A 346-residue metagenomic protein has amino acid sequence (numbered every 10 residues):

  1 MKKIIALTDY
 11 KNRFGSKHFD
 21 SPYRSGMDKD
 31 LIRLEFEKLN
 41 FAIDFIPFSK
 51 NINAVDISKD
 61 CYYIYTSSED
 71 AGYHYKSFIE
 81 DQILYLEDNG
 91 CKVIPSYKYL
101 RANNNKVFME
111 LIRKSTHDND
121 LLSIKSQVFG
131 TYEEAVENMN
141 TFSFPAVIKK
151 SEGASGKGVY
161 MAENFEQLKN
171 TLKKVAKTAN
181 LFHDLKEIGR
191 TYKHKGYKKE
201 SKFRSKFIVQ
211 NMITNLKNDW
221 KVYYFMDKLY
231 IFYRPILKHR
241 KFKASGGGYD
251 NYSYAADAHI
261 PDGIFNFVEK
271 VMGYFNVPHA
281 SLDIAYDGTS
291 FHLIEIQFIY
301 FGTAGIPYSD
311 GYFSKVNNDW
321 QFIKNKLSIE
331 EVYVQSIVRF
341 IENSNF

Functional and structural regions predicted by a protein language model:
M1-A6: Extreme N-terminal starter segment of soluble prokaryotic enzymes
L7, K98-K206: Active-site nucleotide/adenylate-binding loops and adjacent lid/helix of ATP-dependent enzymes
N12-R13, S21-E137, T141-F142: Conserved N-proximal alpha/beta basic substrate-recognition cap immediately N-terminal to, or forming the N-lobe
S143-F144, S205-F207, N218, V277-A280: Short beta-strand or tight-loop elements that sit immediately N-terminal to catalytic metal-binding acidic residues
A146, I208, Y230-I231, A280 (+1 more regions): Protein kinase-like catalytic core scaffold
E163-F267: Phosphate-binding site of ATP-dependent enzymes
Q210, V277-G288: A short glycine-rich, hydrophobically flanked beta-strand micro-motif that places a catalytic Asp/Glu for divalent metal
Y254-D262, Y286-F346: C-terminal active-site "lid" helix and adjoining low-complexity regulatory extension at the edge of ATP-using catalytic
